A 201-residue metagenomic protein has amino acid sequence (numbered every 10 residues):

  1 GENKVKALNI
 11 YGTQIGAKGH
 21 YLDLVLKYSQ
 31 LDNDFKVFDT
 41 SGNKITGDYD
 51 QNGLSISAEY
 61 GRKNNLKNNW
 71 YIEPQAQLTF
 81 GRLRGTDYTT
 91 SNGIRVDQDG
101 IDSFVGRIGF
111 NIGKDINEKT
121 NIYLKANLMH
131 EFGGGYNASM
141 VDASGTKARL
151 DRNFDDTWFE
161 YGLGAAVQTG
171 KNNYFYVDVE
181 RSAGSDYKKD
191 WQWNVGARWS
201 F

Functional and structural regions predicted by a protein language model:
G1-F201: Membrane translocator/pore-forming domains, dominated by Gram-negative outer-membrane beta-barrels
